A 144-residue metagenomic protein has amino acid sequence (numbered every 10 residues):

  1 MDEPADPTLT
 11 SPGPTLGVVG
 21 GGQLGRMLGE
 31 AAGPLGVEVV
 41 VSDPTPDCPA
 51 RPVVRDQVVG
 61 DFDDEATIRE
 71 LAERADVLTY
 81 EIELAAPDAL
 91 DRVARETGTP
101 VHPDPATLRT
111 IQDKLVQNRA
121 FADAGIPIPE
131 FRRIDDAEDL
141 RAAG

Functional and structural regions predicted by a protein language model:
M1-T107, I111-Q112, E138: ATP-binding N-terminal substructure of ATP-dependent carboxylate-amine bond-forming enzymes
T110-G144: Active-site nucleotide/adenylate-binding loops and adjacent lid/helix of ATP-dependent enzymes
